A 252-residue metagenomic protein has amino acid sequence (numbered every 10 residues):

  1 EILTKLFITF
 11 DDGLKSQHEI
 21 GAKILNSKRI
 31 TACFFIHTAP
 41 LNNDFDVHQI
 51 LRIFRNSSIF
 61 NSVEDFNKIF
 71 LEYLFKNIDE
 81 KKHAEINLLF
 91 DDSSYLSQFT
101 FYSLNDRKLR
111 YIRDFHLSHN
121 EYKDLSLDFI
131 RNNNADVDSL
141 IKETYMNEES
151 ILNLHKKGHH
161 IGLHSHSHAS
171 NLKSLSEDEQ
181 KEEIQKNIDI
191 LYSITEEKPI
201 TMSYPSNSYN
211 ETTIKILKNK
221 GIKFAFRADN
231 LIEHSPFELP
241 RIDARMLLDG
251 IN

Functional and structural regions predicted by a protein language model:
E1-F10, K15-S16, D44-F54, K156 (+2 more regions): C-terminal active-site subregion of NodB/CE4 polysaccharide deacetylases
L14, K23-F35, D92-S97, S103-D138 (+3 more regions): CE4/NodB-like, metal-dependent polysaccharide N-deacetylase domain that modifies extracellular/periplasmic N-acetylated
I20, T31, K68-L88, E197-S203 (+1 more regions): Electropositive, surface-exposed helix/loop patches at the edges of structured domains that serve as adaptable
G21-A22, S174: Alpha-helical transmembrane segments and their juxtamembrane interfaces
A22-R29, I59, M146-H164, K218: Acidic (Asp/Glu)-rich catalytic clusters
T38-N42: Short beta-alpha junction loops
D44-K157: Extended, charge-rich helix/loop segments that form flexible, surface "patches" used to engage negatively charged
